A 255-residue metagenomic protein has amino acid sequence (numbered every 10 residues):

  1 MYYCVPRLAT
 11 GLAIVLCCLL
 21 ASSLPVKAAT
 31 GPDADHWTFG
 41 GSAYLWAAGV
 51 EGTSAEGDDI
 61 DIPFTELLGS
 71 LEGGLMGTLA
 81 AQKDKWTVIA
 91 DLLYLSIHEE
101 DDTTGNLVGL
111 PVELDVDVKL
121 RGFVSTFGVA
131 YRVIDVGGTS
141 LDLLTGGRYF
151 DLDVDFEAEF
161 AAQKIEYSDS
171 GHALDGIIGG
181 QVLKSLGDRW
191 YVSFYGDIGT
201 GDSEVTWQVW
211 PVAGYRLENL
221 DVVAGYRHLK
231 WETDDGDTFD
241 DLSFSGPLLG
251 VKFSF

Functional and structural regions predicted by a protein language model:
M1-H36: Cleavable N-terminal export/targeting peptides
L24, A28-P32, K83-K85, G128-V136 (+3 more regions): Outer-membrane beta-barrel proteins
K27-Y94: Short glycine/proline- and aromatic-enriched beta-strand/turn motifs that initiate or cap beta-hairpins
D33-F39, L75, D84-W86, G137-L143 (+5 more regions): Outer-envelope beta-barrel architecture signal
G41-A43, G77-K83, F127-Y131, T145-G147 (+4 more regions): Residues on the lipid-exposed face of transmembrane beta-strands in outer-membrane beta-barrel proteins
Y44-W46, Q82, L93-L95, R132 (+4 more regions): Outer-membrane beta-barrel pore domains and translocons
G49-E72, L92-V124, F150-A173, G201 (+1 more regions): Extracellular/periplasm-exposed beta-strand and loop segments of Gram-negative cell-envelope proteins, dominated by
W190-T206, H228: Transmembrane beta-strand segments that form the barrel wall of outer-membrane beta-barrel proteins
